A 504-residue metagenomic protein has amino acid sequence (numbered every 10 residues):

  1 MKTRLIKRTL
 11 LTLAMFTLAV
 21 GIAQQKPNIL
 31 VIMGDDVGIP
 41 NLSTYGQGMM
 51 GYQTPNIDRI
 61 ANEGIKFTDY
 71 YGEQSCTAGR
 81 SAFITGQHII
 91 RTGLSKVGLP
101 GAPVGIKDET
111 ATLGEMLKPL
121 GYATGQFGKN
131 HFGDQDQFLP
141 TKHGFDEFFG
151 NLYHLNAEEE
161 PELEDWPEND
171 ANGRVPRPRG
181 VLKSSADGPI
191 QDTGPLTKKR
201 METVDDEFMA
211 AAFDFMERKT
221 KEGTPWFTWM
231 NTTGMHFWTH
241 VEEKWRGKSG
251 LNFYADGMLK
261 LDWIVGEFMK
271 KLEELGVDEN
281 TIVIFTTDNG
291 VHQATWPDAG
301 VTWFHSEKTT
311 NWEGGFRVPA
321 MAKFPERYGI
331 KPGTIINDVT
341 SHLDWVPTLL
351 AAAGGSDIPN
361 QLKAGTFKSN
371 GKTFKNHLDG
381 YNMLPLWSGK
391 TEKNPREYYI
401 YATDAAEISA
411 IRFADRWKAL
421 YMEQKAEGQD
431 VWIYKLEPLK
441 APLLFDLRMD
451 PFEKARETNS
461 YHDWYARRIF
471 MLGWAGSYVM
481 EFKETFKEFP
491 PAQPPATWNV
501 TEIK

Functional and structural regions predicted by a protein language model:
M1-R8: Positively charged n-region of N-terminal signal peptides that target proteins for export
K2, V20-P442, L447, P451-K504: Formylglycine-dependent sulfatase
T9-A19: Bacterial N-terminal signal peptides
